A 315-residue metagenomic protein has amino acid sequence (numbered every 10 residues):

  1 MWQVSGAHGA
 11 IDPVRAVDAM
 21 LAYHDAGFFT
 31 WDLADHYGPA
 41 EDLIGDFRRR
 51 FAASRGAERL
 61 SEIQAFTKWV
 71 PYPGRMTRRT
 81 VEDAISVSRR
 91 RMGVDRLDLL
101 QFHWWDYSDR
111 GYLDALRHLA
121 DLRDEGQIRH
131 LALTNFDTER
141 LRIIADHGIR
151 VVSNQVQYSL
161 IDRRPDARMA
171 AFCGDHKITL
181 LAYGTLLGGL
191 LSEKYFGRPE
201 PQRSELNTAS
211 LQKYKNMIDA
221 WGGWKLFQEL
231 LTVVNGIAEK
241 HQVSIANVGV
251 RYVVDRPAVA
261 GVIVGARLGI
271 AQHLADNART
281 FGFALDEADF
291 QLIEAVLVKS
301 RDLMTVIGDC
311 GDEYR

Functional and structural regions predicted by a protein language model:
M1-I63: N-terminal binding-site loop/beta-alpha segment at the start of enzyme catalytic domains that lines or forms
I11, L21, D25, G74-A167 (+1 more regions): Glycine/proline-rich, positively charged, aromatic-decorated active-site loop/lid region on the catalytic face
M20, E41, G45-R48, E82-R89 (+7 more regions): Generic structural signal for well-ordered alpha-helices, preferentially at hydrophobic/aromatic core positions
Y23, W31, I44, A65 (+10 more regions): Conserved, mostly hydrophobic/aromatic
R50-S61, M92-G93, L122-Q127, D146-R150 (+2 more regions): Short helix-capping segments at alpha-helix termini
R59-P73, L100-H103: A short, structured active-site edge motif that brings together acidic residues
P165-S210, S244: Aromatic-lined glycan-binding groove of carbohydrate-active enzymes
D175-T179, P201-G236, K240, D255-G261 (+1 more regions): Terminal-tail/helix-coil boundary detector
